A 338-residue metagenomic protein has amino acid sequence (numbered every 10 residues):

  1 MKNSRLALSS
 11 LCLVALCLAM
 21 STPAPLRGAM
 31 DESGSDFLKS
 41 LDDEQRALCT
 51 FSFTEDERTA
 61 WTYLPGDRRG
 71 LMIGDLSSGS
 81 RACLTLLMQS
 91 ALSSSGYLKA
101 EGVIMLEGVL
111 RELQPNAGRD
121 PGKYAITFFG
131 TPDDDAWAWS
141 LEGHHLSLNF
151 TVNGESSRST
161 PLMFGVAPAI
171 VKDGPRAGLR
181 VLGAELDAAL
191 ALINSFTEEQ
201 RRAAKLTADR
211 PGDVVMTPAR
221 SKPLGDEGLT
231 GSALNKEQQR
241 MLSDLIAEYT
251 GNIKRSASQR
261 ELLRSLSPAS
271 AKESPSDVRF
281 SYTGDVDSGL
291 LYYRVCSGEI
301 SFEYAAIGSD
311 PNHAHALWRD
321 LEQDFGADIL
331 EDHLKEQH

Functional and structural regions predicted by a protein language model:
M1-L11: Bacterial N-terminal signal peptides that target proteins for export
S9-A19: Bacterial N-terminal signal peptides
T22-H338: A cross-kingdom marker for long, charged
